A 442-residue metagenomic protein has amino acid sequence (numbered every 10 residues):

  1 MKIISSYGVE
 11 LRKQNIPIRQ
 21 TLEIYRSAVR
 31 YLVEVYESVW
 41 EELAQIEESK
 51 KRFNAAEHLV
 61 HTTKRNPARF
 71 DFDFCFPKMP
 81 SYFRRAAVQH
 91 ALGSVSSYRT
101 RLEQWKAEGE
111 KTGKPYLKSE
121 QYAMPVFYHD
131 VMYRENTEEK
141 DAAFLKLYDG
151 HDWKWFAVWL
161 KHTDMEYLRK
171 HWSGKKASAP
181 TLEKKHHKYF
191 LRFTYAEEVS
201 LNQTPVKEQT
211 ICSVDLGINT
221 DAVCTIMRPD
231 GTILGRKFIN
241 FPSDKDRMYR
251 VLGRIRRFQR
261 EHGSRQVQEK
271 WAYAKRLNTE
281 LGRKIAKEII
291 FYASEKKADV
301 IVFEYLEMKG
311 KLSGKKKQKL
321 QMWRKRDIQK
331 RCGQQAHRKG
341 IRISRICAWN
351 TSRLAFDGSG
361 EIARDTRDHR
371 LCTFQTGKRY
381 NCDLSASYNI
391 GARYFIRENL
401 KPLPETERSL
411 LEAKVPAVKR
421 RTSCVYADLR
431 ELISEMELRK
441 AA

Functional and structural regions predicted by a protein language model:
M1-A442: Nucleic-acid substrate recognition interfaces
